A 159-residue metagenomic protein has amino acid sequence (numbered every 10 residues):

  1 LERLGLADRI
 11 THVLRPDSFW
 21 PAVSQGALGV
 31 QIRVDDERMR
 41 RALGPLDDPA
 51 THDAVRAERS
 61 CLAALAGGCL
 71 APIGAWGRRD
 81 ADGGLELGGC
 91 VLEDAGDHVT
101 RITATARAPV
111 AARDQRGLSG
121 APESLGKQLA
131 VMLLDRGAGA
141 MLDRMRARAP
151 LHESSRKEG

Functional and structural regions predicted by a protein language model:
L1-G159: Small-molecule-sensing regulatory modules
